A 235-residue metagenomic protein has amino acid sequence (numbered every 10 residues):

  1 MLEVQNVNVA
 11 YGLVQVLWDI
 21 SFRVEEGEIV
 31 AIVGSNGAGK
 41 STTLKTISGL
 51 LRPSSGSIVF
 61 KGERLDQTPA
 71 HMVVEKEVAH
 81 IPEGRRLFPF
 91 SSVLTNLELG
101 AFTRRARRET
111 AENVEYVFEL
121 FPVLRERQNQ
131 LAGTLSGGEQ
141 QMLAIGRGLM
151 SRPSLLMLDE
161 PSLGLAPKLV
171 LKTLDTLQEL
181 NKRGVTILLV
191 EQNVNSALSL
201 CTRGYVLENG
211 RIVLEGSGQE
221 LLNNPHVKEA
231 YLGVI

Functional and structural regions predicted by a protein language model:
G12, T68, V93-E112, L120-P122 (+2 more regions): ABC-type ATPase nucleotide-binding domains, specifically the catalytic core motifs of the NBD
V33-S35: The feature captures the beta-strand-to-loop junction immediately N-terminal to the Walker
S48: Helix-to-loop junction immediately C-terminal to a conserved catalytic motif
G56-R64, K76, E109-V114, G216: Conserved ABC transporter NBD signature motif
L131-L135, E139: Conserved ABC ATPase signature
G148-L149: ABC ATPase C-loop
